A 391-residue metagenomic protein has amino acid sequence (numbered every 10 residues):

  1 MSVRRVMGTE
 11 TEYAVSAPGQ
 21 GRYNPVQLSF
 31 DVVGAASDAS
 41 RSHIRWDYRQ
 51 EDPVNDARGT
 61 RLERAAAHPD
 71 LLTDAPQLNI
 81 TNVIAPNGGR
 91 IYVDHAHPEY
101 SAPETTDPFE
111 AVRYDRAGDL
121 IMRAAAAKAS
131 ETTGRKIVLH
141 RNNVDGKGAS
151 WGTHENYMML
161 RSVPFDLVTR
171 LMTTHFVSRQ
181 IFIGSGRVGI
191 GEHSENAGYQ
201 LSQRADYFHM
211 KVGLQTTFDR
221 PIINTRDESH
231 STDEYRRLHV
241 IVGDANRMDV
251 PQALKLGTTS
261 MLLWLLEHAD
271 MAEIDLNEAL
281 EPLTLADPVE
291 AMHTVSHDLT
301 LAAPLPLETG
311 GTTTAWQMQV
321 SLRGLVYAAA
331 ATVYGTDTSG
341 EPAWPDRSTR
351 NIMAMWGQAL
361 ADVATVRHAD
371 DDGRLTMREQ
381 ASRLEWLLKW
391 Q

Functional and structural regions predicted by a protein language model:
M1-H140, R170-S185, I190, G213-I222 (+1 more regions): Terminal catalytic/cofactor-binding subdomain
A127, R135-M210: Internal, well-ordered domain-core segments that constitute the primary functional module of diverse proteins
